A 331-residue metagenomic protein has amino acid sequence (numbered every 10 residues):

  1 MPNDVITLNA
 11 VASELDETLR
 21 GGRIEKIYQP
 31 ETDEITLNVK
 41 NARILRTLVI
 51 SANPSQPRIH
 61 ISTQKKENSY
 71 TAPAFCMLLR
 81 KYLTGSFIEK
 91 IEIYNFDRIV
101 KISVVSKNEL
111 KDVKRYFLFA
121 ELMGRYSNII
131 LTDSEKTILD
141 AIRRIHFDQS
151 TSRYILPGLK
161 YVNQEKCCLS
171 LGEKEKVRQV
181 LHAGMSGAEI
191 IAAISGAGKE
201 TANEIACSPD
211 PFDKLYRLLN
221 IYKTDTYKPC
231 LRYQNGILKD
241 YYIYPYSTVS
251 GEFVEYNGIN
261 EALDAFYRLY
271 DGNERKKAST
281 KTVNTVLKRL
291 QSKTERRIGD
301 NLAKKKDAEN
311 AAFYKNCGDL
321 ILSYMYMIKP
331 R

Functional and structural regions predicted by a protein language model:
M1-R331: Extended, highly charged segments
